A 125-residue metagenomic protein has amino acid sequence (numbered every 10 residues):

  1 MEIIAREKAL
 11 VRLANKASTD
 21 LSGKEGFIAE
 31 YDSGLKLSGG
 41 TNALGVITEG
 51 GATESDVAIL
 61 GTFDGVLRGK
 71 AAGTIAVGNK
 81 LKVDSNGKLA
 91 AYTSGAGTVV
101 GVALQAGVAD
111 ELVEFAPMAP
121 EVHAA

Functional and structural regions predicted by a protein language model:
M1-A125: Surface-exposed, low-hydrophobicity beta-strand/loop segments enriched in small/polar/acidic residues
